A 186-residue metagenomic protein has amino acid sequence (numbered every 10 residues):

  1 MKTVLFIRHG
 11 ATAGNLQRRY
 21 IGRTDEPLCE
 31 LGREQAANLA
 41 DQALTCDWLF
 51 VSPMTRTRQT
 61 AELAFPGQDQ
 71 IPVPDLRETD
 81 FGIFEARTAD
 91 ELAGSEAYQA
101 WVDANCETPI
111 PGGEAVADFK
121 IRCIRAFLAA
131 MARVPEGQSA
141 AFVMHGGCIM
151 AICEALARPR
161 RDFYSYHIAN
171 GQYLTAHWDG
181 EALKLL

Functional and structural regions predicted by a protein language model:
K2-T3, I7-Q68: Active-site-proximal alpha-helix that buttresses catalytic centers in soluble enzyme cores
V4, Q138-G146: Generic beta-sheet signal
P27, Q68-D75, R160-A169: Short hydrophobic/aromatic-enriched beta-strand-loop microsegments
A43-T45, A130-Q138: Glycine-rich phosphate-binding loop signature in dinucleotide/nucleotide-binding domains
V51-S52, I121, V143-M144: Short beta-strand scaffold positions
A64-I124: Phosphate-handling substructures
G146-M150, Q172: GST superfamily/GST-like fold recognition
P159-K184: Domain-level recognition of soluble alpha/beta enzyme cores, biased toward histidine phosphatases/phosphomutases
